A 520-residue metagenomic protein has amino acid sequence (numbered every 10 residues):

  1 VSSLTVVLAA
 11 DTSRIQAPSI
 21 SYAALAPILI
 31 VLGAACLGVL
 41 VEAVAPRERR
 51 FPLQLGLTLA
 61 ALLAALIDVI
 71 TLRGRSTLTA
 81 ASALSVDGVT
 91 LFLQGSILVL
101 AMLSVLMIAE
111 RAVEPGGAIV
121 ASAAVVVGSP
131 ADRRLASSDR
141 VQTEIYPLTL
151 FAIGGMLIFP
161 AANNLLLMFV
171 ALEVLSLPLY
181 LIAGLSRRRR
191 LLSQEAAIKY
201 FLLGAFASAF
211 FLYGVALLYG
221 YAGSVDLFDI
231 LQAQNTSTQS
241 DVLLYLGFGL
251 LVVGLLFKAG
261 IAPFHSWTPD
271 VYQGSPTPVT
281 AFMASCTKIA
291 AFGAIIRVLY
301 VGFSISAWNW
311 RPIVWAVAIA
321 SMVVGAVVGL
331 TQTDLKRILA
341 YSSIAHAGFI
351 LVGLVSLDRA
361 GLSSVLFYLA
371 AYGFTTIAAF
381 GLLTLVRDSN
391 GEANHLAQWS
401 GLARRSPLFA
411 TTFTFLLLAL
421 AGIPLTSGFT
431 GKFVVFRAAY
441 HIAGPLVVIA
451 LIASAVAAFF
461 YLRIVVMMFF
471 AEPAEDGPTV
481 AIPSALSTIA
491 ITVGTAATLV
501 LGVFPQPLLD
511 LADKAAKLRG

Functional and structural regions predicted by a protein language model:
V1-G520: Alpha-helical transmembrane segments of multi-pass membrane proteins predominantly involved in bioenergetics
